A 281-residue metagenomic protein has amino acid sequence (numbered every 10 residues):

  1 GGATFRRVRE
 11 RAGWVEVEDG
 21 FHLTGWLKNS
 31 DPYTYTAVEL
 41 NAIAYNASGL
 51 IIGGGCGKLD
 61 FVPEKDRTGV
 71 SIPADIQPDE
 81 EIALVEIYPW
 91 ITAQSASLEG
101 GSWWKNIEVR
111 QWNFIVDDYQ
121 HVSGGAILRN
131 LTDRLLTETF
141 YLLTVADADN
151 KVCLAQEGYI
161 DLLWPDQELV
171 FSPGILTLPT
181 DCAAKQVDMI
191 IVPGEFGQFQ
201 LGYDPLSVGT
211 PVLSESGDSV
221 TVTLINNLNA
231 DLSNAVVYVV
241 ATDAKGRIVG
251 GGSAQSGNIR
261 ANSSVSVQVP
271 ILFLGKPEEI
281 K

Functional and structural regions predicted by a protein language model:
E18-T24, Y119-G125, E215-T221: Short, solvent-exposed loop/turn segments enriched in Ser/Thr/Gly
L27-P32, L128-D133, L224-N229: Asparagine-centered strand-capping/turn motif at beta-strand->loop junctions
P32-A37, I52, D133-E138, C153 (+2 more regions): Short acidic/proline- and small/hydrophobic-mixed sequence motifs that coincide with surface turns and coil-to-beta
E39-A42, G57, F140-L143, G158 (+2 more regions): Hydrophobic beta-strand segments
A44-G53, V145-L154, A241-G250: Short aromatic-acidic-glycine turn motif
G54, F61, D66-R67, S71-V116 (+4 more regions): Terminal connector regions
D60-R67, D161-E168, G257-S264: Short proline/glycine- and polar residue-rich coil/turn motifs
L201-S207, V212-G252: Intrinsically disordered, low-complexity segments enriched in Gly and acidic/Ser/Thr residues that form flexible
